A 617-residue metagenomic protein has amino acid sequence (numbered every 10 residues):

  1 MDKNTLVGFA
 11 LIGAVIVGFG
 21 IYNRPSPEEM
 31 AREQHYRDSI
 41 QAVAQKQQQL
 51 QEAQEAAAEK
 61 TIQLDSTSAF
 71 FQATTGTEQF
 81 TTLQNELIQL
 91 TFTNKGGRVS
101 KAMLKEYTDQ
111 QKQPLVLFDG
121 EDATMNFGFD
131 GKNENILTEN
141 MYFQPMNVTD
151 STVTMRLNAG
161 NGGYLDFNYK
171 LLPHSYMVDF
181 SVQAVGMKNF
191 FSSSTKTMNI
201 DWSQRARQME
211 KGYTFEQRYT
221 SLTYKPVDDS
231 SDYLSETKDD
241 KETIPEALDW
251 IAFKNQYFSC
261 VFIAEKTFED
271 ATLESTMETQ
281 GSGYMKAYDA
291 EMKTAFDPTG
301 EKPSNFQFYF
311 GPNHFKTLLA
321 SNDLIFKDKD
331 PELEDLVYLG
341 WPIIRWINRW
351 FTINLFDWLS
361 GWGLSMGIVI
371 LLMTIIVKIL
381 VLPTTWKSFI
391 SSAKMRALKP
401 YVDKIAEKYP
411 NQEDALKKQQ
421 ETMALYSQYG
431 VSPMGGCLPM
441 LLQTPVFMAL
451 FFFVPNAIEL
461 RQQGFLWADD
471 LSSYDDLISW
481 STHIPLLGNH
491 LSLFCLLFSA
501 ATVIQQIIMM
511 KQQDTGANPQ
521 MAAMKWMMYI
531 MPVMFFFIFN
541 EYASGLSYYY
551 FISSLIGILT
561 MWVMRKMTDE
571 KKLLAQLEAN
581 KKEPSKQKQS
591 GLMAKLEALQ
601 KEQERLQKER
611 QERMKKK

Functional and structural regions predicted by a protein language model:
M1-E55, F92, V182-Q183, N199-E216 (+7 more regions): Helix-loop-helix
Q48-E78: Short, Gly/Pro- and small/polar-rich lid/capping loops
A73-E332: Soluble non-transmembrane domains of integral membrane proteins
